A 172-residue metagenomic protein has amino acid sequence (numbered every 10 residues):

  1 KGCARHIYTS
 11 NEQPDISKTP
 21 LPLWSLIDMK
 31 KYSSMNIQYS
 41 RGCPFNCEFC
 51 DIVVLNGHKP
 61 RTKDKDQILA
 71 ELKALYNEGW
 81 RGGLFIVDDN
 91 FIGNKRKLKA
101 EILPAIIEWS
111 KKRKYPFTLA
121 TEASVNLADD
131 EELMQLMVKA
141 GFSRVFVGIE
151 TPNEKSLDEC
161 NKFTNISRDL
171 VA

Functional and structural regions predicted by a protein language model:
K1-D15: Glycine-rich beta-alpha loop elements in corrinoid/cobalamin-binding modules across cobalamin-dependent enzymes
S17-A172: Radical SAM [4Fe-4S] cluster-binding motif and immediate context
